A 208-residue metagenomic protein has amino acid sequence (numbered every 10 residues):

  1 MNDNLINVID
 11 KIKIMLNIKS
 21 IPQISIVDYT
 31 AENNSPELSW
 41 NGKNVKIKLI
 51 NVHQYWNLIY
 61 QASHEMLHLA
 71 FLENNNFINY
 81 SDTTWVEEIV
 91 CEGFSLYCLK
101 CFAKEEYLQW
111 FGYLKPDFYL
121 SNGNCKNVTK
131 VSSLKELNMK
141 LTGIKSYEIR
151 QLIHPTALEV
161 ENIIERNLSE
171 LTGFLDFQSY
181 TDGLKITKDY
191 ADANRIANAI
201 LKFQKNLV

Functional and structural regions predicted by a protein language model:
M1-Y55: Auxiliary, metal-adjacent structural segments of Zn-dependent hydrolase domains
N2-D3, H53, N57, W85 (+1 more regions): Soluble non-cytosolic domains of exported or imported proteins
N17, F71, S95-A103, E165: Sec-exported extracytoplasmic/periplasmic mature domains
K19-I26, N76-N79, E105-F111, T172: Surface-exposed patches in mature extracellular/periplasmic domains of secreted proteins
N44-A62, N76-T83: Short pre-active-site segment immediately N-terminal to the catalytic Zn-binding motif
I59-F77, E92, L96: Active-site recognition of the HExxH zinc-binding catalytic motif
S81-K126: Post-HExxH zinc-binding segment in Zn-dependent metallohydrolases
V128-V208: Pan-zinc metallopeptidase signature
